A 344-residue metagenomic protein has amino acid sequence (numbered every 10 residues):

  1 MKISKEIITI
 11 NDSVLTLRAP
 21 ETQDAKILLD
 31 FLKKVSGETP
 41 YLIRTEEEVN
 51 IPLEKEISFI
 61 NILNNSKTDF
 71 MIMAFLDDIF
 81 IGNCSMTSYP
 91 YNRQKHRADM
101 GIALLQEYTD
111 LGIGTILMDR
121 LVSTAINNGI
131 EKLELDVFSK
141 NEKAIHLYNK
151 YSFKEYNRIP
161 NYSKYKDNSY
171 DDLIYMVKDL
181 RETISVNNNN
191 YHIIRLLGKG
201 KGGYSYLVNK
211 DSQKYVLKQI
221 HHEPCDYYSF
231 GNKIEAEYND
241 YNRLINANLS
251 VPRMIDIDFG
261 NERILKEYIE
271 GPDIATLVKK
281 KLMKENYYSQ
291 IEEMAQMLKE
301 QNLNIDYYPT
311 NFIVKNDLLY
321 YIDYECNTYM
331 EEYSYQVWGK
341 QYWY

Functional and structural regions predicted by a protein language model:
L15-L28, L196: A short beta-loop-alpha structural element at the N-terminal edge of CoA-dependent acyl/N-acetyltransferase catalytic
A19, D30-E47, E223: Helix-loop element at the rim of GNAT/NAT acetyltransferase active sites that forms part of the acceptor-substrate
E48-H96, G101-L105, D179: Acetyl-CoA-dependent GNAT
I102-L104, D110-N127, H146-K150: Conserved acetyl-CoA-binding loop-helix of GNAT-fold acetyltransferases
E134-F138, N149-S169: Conserved catalytic-core motifs of GNAT/GCN5-like acyltransferases
K201-I234: ATP-binding glycine-rich loop module of kinase domains
P252-Y287: Conserved structural core of kinase catalytic domains
N302-L303, K315-Y344: C-lobe/activation-segment region of protein kinase-like
